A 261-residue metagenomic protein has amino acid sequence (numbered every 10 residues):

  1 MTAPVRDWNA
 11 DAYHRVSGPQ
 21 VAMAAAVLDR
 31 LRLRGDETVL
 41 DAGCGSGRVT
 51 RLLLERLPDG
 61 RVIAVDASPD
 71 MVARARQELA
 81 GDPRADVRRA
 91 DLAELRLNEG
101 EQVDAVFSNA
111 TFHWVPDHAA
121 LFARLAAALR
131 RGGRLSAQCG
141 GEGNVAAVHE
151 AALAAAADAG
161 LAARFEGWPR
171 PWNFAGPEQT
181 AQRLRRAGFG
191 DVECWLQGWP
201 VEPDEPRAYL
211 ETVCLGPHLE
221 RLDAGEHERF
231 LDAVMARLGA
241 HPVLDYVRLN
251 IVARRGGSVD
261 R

Functional and structural regions predicted by a protein language model:
M1-E37, R48-L52, M71-R74: Conserved class I S-adenosyl-L-methionine
L40-A42, S46-L95: Class I SAM-dependent methyltransferase SAM/SAH-binding core
L97-A105: A short acidic, Gly/Pro-enriched loop at the edge of an enzyme's catalytic core that lines a small-molecule cofactor
A105-H118: A short SAM/SAH-binding and catalytic strip from SAM-dependent methyltransferases
A119-R134: A short glycine-rich, Lys/Arg-flanked "PGG" loop and its adjoining helix->strand segment in the class I
R134-A159: Conserved class I S-adenosyl-L-methionine
W172-A187: Short alpha-helix
A187, D191-P242: C-terminal helical/coil "lid" or tail adjacent to the Rossmann-like core of SAM-dependent
